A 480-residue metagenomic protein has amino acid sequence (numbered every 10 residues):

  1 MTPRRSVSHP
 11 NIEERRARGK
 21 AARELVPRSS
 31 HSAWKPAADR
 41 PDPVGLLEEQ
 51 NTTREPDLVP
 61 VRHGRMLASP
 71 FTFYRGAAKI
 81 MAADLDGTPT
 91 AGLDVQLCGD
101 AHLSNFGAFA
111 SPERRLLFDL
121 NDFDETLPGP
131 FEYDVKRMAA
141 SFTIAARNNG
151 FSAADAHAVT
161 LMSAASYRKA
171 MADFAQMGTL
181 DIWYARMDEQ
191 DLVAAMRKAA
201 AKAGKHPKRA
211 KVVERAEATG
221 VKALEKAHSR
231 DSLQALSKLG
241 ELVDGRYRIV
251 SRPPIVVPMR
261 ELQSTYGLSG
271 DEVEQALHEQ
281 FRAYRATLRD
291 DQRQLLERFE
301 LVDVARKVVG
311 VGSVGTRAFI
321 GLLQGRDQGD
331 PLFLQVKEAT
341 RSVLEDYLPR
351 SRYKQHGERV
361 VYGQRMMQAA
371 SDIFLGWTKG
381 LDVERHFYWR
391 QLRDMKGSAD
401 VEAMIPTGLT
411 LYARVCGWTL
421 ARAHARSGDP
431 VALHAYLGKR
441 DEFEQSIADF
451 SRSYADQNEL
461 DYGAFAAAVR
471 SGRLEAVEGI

Functional and structural regions predicted by a protein language model:
M1-P10: General secondary-structure propensity
P10-N11, R15-S29, K35-C98, L103-H228 (+1 more regions): Conserved ATP-binding subdomain of kinase catalytic cores across diverse folds
Q190-A276: Long, low-complexity segments enriched in small/aliphatic residues
